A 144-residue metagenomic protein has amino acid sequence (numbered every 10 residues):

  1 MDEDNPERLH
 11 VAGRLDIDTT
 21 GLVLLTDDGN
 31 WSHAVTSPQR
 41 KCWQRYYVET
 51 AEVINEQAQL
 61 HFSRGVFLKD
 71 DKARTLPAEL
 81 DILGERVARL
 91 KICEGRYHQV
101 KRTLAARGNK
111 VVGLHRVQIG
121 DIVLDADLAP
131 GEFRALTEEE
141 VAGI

Functional and structural regions predicted by a protein language model:
M1-I144: Basic, flexible Lys/Arg- and Gly-enriched helix-loop patches that mediate nucleic-acid binding at interfaces with rRNA
